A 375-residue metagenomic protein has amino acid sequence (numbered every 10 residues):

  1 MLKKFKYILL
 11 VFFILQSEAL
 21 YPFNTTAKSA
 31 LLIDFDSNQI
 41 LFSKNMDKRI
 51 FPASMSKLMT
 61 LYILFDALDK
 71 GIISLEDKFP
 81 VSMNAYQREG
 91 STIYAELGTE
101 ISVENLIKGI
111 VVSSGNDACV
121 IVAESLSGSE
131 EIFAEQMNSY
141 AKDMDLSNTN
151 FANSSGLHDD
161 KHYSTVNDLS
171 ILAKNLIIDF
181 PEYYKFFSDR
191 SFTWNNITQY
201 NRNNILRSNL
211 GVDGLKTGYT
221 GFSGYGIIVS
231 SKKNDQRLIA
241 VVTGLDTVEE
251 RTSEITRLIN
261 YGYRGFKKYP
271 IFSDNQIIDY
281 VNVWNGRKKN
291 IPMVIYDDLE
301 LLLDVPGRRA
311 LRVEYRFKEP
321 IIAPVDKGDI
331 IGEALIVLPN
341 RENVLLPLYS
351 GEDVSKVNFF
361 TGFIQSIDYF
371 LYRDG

Functional and structural regions predicted by a protein language model:
M1-K3, S54, V248: Short alpha-helical segments used as structural interaction elements across diverse proteins
K3-L10: Sec-dependent signal peptide recognition, specifically the positively charged N-region followed immediately by
V11, L41, R49, L64-F65 (+7 more regions): Amphipathic, positively biased hydrophobic alpha-helical segments used for protein targeting and membrane insertion
I14-S17: N-terminal signal peptide c-region/cleavage motif recognized by signal peptidases
A19-S170, K174-I178, F192-N195: Active-site-adjacent loops and short helices of periplasmic peptidoglycan-processing enzymes
L146-S147, H158-Y163, N167-G375: Domain-terminus/edge residues, biased toward the C-terminal soluble/receptor-binding domains of extracytoplasmic
